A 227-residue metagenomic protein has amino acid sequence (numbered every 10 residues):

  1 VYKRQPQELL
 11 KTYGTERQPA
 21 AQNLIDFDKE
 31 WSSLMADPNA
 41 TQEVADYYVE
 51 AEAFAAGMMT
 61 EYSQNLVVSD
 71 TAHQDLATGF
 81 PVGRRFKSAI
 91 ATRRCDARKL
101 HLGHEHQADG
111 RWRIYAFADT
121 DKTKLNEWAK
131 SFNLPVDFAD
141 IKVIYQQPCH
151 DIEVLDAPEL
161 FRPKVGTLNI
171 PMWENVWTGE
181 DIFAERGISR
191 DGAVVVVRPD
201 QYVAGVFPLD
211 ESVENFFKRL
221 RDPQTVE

Functional and structural regions predicted by a protein language model:
K3-E227: Helical substrate-recognition/capping region of FAD-dependent monooxygenase/halogenase enzymes
